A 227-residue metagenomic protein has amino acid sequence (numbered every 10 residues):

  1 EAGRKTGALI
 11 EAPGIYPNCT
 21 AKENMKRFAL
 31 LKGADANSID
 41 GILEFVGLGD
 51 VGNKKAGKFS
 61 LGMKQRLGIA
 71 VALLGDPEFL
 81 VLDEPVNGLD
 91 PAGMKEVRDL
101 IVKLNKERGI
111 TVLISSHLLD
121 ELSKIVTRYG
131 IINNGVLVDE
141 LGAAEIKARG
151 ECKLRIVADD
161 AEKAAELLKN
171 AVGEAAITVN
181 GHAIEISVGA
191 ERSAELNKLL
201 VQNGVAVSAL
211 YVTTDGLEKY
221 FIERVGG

Functional and structural regions predicted by a protein language model:
E1-I114, L119-N133, L137-D139: ABC transporter nucleotide-binding domains
K22, G49, L119, A143 (+3 more regions): Alpha-helix N-cap/helix-start and coil->helix boundary motif
K32, S116, A158, A190 (+1 more regions): Short loop or secondary-structure boundary microenvironments that flank and position key functional residues
R98-S187: ABC transporter nucleotide-binding domain
V188-G227: C-terminal coupling/interaction segments
